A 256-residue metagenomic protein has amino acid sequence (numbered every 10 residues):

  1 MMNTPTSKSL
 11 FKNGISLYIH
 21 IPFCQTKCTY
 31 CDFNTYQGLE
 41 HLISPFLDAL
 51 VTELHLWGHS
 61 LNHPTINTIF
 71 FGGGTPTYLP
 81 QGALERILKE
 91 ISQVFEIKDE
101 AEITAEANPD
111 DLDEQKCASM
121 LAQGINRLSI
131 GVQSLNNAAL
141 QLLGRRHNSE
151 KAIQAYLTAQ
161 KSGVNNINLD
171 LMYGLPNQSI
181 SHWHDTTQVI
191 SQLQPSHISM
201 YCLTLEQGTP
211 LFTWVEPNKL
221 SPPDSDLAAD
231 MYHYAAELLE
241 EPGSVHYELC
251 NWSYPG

Functional and structural regions predicted by a protein language model:
M2-G14, T35-H59, P64-G256: C-terminal scaffold of the Radical SAM
L17-I21: Short active-site neighborhood of thiol/selenol oxidoreductases, capturing the structured segment around
P22-T35: Local cysteine-cluster metal-coordination motifs and their immediate loop/turn environment, predominantly Fe-S cluster
